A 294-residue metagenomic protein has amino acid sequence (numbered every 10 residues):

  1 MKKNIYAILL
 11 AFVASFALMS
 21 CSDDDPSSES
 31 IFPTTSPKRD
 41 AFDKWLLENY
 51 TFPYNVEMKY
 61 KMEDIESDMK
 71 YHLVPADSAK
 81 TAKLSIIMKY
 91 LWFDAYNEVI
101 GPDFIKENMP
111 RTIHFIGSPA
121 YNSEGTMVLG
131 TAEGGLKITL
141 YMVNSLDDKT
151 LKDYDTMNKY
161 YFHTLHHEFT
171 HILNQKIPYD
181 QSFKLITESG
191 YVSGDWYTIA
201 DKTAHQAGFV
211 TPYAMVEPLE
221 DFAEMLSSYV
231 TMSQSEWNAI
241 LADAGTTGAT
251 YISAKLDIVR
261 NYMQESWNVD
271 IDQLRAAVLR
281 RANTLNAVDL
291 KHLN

Functional and structural regions predicted by a protein language model:
M1-L9: Bacterial N-terminal signal peptides that target proteins for export
N4, S22-I100, Y251-N294: Acidic/polar, low-complexity intrinsically disordered N-terminal segments immediately downstream of a Sec signal
F16-S20: C-terminal motif of bacterial Sec signal peptides marking the signal peptidase cleavage site
D25-P26, A82-T139: Auxiliary, metal-adjacent structural segments of Zn-dependent hydrolase domains
K70-S78, D147-Y160, G208-V216, G245: Second-shell loop/turn segments in exported
Y96-F115, K176-I177, E236-A244, I271-V278: Surface-exposed patches in mature extracellular/periplasmic domains of secreted proteins
D155-D180, A223: Active-site recognition of the HExxH zinc-binding catalytic motif
Y191-L274, R280-N294: Metalloprotease/metallohydrolase-associated module, dominated by Zn2+-dependent proteases
